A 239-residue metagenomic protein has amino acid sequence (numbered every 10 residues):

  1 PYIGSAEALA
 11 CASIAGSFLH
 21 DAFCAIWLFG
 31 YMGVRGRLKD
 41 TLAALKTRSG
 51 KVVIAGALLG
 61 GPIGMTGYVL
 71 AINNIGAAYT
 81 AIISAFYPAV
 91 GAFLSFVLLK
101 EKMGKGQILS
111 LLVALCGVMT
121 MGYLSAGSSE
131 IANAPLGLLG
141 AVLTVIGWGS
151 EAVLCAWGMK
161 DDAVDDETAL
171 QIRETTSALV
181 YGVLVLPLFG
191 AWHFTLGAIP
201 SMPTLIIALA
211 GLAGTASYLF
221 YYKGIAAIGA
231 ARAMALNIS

Functional and structural regions predicted by a protein language model:
P1, A81-Y87, W148-V153, G158-M159 (+2 more regions): Aromatic/pi-system hotspot detector in well-structured domains
Y2-A15, L19-G56, V69, M103-I108 (+5 more regions): Membrane-interface interhelical linkers
A15, A22, L59, G67-K102 (+1 more regions): Specific alpha-helical transmembrane segments that line the substrate/conduction pathway and gating interfaces
L58-P62, T66, P88-F93, M119 (+5 more regions): Hydrophobic/small/kink-forming positions within alpha-helical transmembrane segments of polytopic membrane proteins
T80, G140, A169, R173 (+2 more regions): Hydrophobic positions within alpha-helical transmembrane segments of Major Facilitator Superfamily-type secondary
A89-I146: Juxtamembrane helix-loop boundary signature in multi-pass membrane transporters
G91-S95, E151, C155, Y221: Hydrophobic/aromatic and small-residue hotspots that mark the transmembrane alpha-helices of Major Facilitator
